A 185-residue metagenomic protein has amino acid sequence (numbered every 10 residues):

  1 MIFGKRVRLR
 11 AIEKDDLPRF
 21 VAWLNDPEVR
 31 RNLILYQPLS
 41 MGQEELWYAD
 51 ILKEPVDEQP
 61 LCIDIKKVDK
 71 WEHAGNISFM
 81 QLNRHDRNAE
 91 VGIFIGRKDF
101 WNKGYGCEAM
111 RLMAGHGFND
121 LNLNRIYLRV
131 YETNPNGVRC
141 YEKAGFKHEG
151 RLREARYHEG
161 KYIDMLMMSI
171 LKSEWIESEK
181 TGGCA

Functional and structural regions predicted by a protein language model:
M1-L46, E174-A185: A short, well-structured alpha-helix characteristic of acyl/acetyltransferase catalytic modules
Q37-F100, L171-S173: Acetyl-CoA-dependent GNAT
W71, G104, N134, G160: Conserved G/P- and acidic residue-centered "switch" motifs that form tight phosphate/ATP-binding loops in soluble
N102-H116, V138-K143: Conserved acetyl-CoA-binding loop-helix of GNAT-fold acetyltransferases
N119-R129: Conserved GNAT acetyl-CoA-binding A-motif
Y127-V130, K147-D164: Conserved catalytic-core motifs of GNAT/GCN5-like acyltransferases
Y141, F146, M168: Conserved active-site tyrosine of GNAT-family acetyltransferases
E154, K161-A185: Terminal substrate-recognition subdomain of acyl/acetyltransferases
